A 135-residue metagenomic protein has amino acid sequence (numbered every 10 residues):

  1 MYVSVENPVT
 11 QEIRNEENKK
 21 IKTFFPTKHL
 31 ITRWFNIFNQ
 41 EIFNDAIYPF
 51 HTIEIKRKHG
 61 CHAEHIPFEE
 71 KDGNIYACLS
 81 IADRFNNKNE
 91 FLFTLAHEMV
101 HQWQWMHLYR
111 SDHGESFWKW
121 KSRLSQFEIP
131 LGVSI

Functional and structural regions predicted by a protein language model:
M1-F93, Q102-I135: Active-site-proximal or metal-binding-adjacent scaffold patches in catalytic folds
E98: Walker B catalytic acidic pair
